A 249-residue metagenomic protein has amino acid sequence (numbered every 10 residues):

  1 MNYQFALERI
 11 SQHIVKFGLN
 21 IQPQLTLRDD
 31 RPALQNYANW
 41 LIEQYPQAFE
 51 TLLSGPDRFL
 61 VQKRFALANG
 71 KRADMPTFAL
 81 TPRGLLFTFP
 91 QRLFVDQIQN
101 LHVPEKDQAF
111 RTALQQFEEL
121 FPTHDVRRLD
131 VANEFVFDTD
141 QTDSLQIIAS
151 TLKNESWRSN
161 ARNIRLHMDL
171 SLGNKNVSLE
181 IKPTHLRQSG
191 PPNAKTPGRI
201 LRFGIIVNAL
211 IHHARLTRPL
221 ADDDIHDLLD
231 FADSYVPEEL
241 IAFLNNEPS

Functional and structural regions predicted by a protein language model:
M1-V95: N-terminal low-complexity, intrinsically disordered segments
Q4-L7, R128-A209: Aromatic/basic-lined ligand-recognition segments that form π-stacking hydrophobic pockets flanked by Lys/Arg to engage
I21-L25, L93, F135-F137, H185 (+1 more regions): Beta-strand elements of well-folded, non-transmembrane domains
A33, Y37, L101-A113, D224-A232: Short amphipathic alpha-helical segments
Q47-K63, Q115-T139, R158-D169, Y235-S249: Short glycine-rich, low-complexity/disordered patches
F65-R92, L186-A214: Amphipathic N-proximal alpha-helical interface segments
A73-S150: Internal, hydrophobic cores of structured domains that mediate oligomerization or house catalytic pockets within large
P197-S249: Long, compositionally biased interface segments
